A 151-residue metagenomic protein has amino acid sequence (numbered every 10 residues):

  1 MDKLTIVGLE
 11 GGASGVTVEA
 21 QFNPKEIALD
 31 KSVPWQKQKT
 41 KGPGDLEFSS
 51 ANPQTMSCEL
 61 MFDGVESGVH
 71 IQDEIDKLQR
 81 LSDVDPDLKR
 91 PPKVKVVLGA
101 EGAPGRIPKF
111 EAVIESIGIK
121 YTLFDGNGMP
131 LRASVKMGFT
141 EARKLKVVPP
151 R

Functional and structural regions predicted by a protein language model:
M1-R151: Acidic, Ser/Thr- and Gly-enriched intrinsically disordered low-complexity segments
